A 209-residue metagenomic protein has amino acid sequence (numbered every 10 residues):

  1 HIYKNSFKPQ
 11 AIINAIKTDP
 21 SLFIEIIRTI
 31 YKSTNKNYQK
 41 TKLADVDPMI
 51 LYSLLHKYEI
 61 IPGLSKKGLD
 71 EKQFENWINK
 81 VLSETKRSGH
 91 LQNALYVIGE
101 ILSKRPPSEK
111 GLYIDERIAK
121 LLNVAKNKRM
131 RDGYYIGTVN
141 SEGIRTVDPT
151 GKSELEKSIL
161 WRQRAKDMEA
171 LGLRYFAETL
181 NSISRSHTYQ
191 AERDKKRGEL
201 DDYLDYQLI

Functional and structural regions predicted by a protein language model:
H1-N140, L208: Non-catalytic all-alpha helical scaffold/repeat segments
A15, K86, T150, M168-E169 (+2 more regions): Hydrophobic/aromatic side-chain positions at a characteristic register within alpha-helices of tetratricopeptide repeats
V97-I101, K157, R164, I183 (+1 more regions): Structural register within alpha-helical repeat arrays
D115-I118, R162, E169, L180-N181 (+1 more regions): Inward-facing hydrophobic residues that define packing positions of alpha-helical scaffold repeats
V147, E154-L155, L173-R174: Inter-repeat boundary and helix-capping residues of tandem alpha-helical solenoids
T150-R162: Short amphipathic alpha-helical heptad-repeat segments
R174-S186, D205-Y206: Short, charged, amphipathic alpha-helical segments
H187-D201: Amphipathic alpha-helical coiled-coil segments
